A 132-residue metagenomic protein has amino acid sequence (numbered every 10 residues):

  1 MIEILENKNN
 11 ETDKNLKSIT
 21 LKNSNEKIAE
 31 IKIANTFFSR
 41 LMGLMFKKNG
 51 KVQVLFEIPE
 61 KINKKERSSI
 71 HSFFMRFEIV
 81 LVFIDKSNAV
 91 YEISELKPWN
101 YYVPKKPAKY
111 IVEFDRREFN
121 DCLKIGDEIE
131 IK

Functional and structural regions predicted by a protein language model:
I2-K132: Compact, glycine-rich, soluble single-domain proteins
